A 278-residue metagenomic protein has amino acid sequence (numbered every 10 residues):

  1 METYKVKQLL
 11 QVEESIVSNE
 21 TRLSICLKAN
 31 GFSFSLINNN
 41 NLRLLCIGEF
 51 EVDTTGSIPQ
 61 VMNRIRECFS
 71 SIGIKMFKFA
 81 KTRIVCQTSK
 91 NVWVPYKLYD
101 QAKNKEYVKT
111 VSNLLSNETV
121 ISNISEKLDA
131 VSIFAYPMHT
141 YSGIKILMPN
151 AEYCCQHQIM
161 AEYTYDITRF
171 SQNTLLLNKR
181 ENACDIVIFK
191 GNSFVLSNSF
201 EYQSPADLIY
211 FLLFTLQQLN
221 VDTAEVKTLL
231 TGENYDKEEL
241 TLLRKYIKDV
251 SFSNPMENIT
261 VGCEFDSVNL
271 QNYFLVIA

Functional and structural regions predicted by a protein language model:
M1-A278: Hydrophobic/aromatic-enriched cytosolic interaction surfaces used to assemble or bind macromolecules
